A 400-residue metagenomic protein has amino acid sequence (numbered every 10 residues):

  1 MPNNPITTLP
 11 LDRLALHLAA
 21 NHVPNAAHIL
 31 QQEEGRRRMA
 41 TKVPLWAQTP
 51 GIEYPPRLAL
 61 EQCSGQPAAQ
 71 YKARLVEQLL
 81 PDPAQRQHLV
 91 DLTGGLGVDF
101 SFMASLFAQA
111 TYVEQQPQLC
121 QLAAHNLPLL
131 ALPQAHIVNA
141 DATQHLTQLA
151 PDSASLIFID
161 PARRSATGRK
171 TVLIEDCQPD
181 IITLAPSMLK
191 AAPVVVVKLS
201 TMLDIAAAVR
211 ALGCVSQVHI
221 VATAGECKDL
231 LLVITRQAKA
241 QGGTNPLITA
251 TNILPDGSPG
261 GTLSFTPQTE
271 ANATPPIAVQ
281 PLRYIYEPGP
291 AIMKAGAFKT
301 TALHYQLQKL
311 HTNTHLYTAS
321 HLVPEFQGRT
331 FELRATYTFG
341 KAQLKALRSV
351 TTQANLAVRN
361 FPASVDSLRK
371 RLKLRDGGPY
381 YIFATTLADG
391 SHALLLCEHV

Functional and structural regions predicted by a protein language model:
M1-V400: SAM-dependent transferase fold signal centered on methyltransferase-like domains, encompassing both Class I
